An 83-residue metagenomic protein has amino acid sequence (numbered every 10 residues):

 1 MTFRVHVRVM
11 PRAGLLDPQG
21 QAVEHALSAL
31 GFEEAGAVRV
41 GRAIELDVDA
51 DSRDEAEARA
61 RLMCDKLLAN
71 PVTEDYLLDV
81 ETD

Functional and structural regions predicted by a protein language model:
M1-D83: Long, contiguous binding/interaction regions
